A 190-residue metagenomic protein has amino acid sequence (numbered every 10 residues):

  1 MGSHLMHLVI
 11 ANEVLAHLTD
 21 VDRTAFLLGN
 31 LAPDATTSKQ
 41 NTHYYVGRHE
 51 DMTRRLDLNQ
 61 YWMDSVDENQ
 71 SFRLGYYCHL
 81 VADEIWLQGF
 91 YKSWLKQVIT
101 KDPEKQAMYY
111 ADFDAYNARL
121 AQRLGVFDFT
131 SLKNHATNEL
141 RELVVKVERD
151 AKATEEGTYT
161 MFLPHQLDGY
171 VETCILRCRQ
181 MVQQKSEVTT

Functional and structural regions predicted by a protein language model:
M1-T190: N-terminal leader/auxiliary helical segments
